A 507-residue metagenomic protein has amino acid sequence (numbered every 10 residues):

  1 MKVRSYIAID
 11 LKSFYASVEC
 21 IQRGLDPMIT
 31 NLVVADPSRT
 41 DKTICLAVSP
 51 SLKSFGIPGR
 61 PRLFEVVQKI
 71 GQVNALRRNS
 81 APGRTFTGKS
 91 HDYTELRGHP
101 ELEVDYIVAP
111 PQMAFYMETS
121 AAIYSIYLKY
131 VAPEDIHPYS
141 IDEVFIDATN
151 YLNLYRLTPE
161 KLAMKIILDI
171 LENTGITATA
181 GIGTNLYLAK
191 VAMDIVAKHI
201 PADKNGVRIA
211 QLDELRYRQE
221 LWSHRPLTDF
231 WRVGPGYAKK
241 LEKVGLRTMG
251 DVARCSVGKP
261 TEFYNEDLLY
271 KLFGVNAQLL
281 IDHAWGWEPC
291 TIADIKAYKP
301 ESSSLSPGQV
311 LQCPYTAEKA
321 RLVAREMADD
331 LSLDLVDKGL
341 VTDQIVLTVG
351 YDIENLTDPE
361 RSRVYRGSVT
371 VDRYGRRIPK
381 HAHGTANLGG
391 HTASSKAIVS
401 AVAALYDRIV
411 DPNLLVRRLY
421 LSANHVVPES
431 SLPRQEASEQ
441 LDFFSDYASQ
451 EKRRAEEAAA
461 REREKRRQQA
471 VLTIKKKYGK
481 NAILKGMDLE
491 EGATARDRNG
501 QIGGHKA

Functional and structural regions predicted by a protein language model:
M1-I292, F443, A448-A507: Gly/Gly-Pro- and Ser/Thr-rich, intrinsically disordered tail segments characteristic of DNA damage-repair and tolerance
A8, D229, P235-V416: DNA-contacting surface of Y-family translesion DNA polymerases
K12-F14, S38-K42, Y351-L356, V426-S430: Short, charged/polar surface micro-motifs in flexible loops or helix N-caps
T30, A178, D343-I345, L419 (+1 more regions): Change "...and in nucleic-acid phosphodiester-cleaving endonucleases..." to "...and in nucleic-acid processing enzymes
F145, N387, Y420: Short aromatic/hydrophobic contact patches that present stacked aromatics for nucleic-acid/ligand binding
T184-Y187, L279-H283, V341-I353, L415-P428 (+1 more regions): A glycine-rich phosphate-binding loop feature that marks nucleotide/adenosyl-phosphate handling sites
D358-R361, S430-E436, R496: Short conserved micro-motifs at the rims of enzyme active sites and ligand-binding pockets
A404, R408-T473: C-terminal hydrophobic structural anchor segments that stabilize assembly/packing rather than catalytic chemistry
